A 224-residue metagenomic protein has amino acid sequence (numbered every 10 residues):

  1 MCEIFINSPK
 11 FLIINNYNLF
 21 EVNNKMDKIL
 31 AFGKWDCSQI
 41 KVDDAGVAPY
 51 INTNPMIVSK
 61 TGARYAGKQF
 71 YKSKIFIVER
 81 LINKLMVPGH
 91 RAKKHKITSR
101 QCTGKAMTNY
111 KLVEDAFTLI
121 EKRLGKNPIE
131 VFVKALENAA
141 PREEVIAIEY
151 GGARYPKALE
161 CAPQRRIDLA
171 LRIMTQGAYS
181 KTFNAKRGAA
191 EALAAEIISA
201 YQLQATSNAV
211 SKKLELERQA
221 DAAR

Functional and structural regions predicted by a protein language model:
Y17-R224: Strongly charged
